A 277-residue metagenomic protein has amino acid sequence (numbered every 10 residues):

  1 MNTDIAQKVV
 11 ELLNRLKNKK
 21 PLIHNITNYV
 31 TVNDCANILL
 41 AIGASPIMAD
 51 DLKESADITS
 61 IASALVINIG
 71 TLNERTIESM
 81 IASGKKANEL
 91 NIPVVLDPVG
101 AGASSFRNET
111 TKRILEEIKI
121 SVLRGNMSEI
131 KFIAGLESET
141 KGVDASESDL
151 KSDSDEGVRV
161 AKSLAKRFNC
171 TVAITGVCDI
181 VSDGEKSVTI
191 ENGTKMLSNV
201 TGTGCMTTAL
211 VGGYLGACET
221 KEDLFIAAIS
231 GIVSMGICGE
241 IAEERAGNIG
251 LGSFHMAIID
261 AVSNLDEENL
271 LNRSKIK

Functional and structural regions predicted by a protein language model:
M1-M48: Glycine-rich phosphate/adenosyl-contacting loop at the front of the ribokinase-like
D4-Q7, I237-K277: Charged C-terminal helix
I38-N91, L96: Active-site cofactor/substrate anionic-group-binding motifs, chiefly glycine- and Lys/Arg-rich phosphate-binding loops
L72-R75, G100-S104, I180, L197: Short, small-residue-enriched loops and turns at beta-alpha junctions that line or gate enzyme active sites
T76-G125: Glycine/small-residue-rich loop that forms an oxyanion/phosphate-binding "nest" at active or ligand-binding sites
R107-S187: Conserved phosphate/ATP/ADP-binding segment of small-molecule kinases
I190-T201: Short pre-catalytic strand/loop immediately N-terminal to key active-site residues, enriched for Gly-Thr
T201, L210-M256: Conserved post-catalytic alpha-helical subdomain immediately downstream of the catalytic base and nucleotide-binding
